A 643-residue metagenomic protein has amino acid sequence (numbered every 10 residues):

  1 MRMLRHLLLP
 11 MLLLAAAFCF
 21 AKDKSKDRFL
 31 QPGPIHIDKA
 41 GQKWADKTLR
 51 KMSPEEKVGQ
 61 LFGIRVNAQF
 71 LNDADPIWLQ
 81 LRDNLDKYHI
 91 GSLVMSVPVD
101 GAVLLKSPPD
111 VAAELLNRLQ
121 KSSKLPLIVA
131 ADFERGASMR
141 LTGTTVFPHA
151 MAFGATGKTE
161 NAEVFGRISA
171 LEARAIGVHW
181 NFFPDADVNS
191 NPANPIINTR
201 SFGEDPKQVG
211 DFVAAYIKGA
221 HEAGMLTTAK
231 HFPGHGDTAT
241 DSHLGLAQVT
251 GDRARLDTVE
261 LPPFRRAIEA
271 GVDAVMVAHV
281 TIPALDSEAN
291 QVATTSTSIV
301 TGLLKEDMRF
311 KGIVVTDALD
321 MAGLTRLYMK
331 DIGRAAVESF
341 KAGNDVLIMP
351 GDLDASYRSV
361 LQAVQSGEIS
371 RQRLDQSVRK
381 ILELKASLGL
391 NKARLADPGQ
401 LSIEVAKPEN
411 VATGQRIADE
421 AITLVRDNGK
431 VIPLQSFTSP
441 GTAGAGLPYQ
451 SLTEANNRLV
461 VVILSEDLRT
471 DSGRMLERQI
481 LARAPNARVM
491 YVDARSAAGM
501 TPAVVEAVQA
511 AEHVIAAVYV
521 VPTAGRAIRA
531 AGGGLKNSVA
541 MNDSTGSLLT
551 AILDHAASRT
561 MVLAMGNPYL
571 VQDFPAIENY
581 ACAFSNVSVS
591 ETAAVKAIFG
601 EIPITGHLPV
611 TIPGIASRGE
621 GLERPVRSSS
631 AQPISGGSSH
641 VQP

Functional and structural regions predicted by a protein language model:
M1-L8: Bacterial N-terminal signal peptides that target proteins for export
L12-F20: Hydrophobic h-region of N-terminal signal peptides that target proteins for export in Gram-negative bacteria
K22-D83, T297, E306, L327-P643: Preference for extracellular/luminal or secreted protein segments
A40, T48, P54-V129, F133-G136 (+1 more regions): Short, well-ordered alpha-helical
R50-S53, Q80, V103-S123, L127 (+3 more regions): Second-shell residues forming the walls of enzyme active-site clefts
Q60-R65, G91-S96, P126-A131, R135-A137 (+13 more regions): Structural recognition of the beta-strand scaffold that forms the well-ordered cores of secreted hydrolase catalytic
N67-L71, V99-A102, E134-S138, A186-S190 (+8 more regions): Solvent-exposed loop/turn segments at secondary-structure junctions within structured extracellular/periplasmic domains
N84-K106, P192-A193, I268-Q291, T316 (+1 more regions): Short acidic, glycine-rich surface-loop motifs adjacent to enzyme active sites
